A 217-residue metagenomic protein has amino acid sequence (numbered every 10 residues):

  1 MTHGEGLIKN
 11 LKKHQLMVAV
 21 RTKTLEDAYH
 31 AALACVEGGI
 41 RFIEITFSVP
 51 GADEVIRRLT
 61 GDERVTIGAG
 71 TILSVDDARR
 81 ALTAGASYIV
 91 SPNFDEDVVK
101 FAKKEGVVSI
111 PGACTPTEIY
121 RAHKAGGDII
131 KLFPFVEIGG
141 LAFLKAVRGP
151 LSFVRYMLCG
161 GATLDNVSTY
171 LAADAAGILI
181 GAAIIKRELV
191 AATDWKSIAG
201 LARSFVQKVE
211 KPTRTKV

Functional and structural regions predicted by a protein language model:
M1-S87, K104, F153, D165 (+2 more regions): Conserved N-terminal beta1-alpha1 strand-loop-helix module at the mouth
R21-K23, A69-V75, S91-F94, P111-P116 (+2 more regions): Glycine-rich beta-to-alpha transition loops that act as phosphate-gripper elements at the mouths of alpha/beta enzyme
D27, E54-V55, D76-D77, D97-V98 (+3 more regions): Short acidic active-site motifs
G39, E63, G85, N93 (+5 more regions): Conserved functional loop/turn residues at catalytic and ligand-binding sites
Y88, P92-V98, K131-G140, A175-D194: Glycine-rich phosphate-binding active-site loops on the catalytic face of alpha/beta enzymes
P92-I138: Histidine/lysine/aspartate-rich catalytic loop segments that bind and position anionic ligands
R121, E137, A142-M157, A162: Shared catalytic-loop signature of beta/alpha-barrel
